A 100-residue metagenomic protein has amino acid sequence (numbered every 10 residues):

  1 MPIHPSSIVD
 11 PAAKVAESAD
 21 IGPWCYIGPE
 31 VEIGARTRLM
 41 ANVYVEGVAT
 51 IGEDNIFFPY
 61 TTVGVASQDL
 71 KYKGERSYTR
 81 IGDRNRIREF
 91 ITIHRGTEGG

Functional and structural regions predicted by a protein language model:
M1, S7, A13, A19-I21 (+11 more regions): A structural motif detector for beta-strand N-caps
G28, I33-G34, G96-G99: Right-handed parallel beta-helix
E30, V48, Y72-G74: Alpha-helix N-cap/helix-start motif
E46-A49, G96-G100: Noncatalytic linker/hinge segments flanking ATPase motor cores
G64-S77, T97-G100: Acidic/polar low-complexity surface segments
